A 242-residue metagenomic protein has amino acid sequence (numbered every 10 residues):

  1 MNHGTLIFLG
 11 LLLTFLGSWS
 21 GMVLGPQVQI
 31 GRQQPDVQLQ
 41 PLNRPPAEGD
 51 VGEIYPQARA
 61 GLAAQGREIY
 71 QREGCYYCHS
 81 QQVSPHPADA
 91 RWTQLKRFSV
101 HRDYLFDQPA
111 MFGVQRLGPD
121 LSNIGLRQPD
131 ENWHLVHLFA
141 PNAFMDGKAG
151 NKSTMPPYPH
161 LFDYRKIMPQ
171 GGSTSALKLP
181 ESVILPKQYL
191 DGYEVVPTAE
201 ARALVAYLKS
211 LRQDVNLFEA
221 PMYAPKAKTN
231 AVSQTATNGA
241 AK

Functional and structural regions predicted by a protein language model:
M1-P41, Y158-K242: Extended surface/linker regions that mediate inter-domain or inter-protein docking in multi-component redox
F8-W19, R91-E200: Electron-transfer interface patches adjacent to heme c in soluble/periplasmic c-type cytochromes and di-/multiheme
G31-Q38, G52, K96, Q108: Membrane-interface interhelical loops and short amphipathic "cap" helices that link adjacent transmembrane segments
V37-Q71, V83-H86, A90, P119 (+2 more regions): Electrostatic cytochrome c docking/interface patches
G66, R72-Q82, L204, L208: The canonical Cys-X-X-Cys-His
Y70, V136-A143, L204-L211: Bilobed periplasmic-binding protein/Venus flytrap-like ligand-binding cleft at the lobe interface of extracytoplasmic
C78-S80, D146-T154, V215-A224: Surface-exposed patches in mature extracellular/periplasmic domains of secreted proteins
